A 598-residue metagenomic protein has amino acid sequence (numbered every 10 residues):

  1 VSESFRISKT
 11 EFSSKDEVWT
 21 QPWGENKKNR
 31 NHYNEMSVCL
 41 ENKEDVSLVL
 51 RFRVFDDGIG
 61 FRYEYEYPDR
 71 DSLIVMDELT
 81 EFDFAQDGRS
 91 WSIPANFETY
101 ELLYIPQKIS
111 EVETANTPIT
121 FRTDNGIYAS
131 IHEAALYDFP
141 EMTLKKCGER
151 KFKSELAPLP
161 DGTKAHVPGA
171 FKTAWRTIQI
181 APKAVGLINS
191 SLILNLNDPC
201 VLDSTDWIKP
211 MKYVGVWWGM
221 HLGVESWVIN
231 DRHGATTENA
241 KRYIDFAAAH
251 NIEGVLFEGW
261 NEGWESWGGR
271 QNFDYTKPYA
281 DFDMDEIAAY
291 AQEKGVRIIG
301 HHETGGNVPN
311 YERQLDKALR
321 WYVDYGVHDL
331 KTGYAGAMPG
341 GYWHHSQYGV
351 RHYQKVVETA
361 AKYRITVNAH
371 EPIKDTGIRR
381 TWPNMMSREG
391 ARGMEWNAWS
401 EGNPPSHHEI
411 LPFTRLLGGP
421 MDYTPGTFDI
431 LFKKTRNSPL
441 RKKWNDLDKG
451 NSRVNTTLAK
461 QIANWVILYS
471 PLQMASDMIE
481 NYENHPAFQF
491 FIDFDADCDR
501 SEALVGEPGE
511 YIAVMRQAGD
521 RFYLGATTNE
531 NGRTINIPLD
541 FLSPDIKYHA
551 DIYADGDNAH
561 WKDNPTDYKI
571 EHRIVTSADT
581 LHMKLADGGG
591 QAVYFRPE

Functional and structural regions predicted by a protein language model:
V1-D203: N-terminal accessory beta-strand-rich subdomains and adjacent acidic, glycine-rich linkers that precede catalytic cores
Y63, A247, V367, I467 (+2 more regions): Conserved, mostly hydrophobic/aromatic
P168-H250, G254: An acidic-aromatic substrate-binding cleft motif
E258-R453: Aromatic- and carboxylate-enriched substrate-binding clefts and catalytic-loop regions of carbohydrate-active enzymes
P439-A518: Glycine-rich, aromatic-lined ligand/substrate-binding cores of catalytic and carbohydrate-binding domains
P508-H549, Q591-A592: Carbohydrate-binding surface patches
D551-R573: Acidic, Ser/Thr/Pro-rich beta/coil linker or hinge segments at domain junctions
H572-E598: C-terminal beta-strand-rich structural cap/linker in extracellular carbohydrate-active enzymes
